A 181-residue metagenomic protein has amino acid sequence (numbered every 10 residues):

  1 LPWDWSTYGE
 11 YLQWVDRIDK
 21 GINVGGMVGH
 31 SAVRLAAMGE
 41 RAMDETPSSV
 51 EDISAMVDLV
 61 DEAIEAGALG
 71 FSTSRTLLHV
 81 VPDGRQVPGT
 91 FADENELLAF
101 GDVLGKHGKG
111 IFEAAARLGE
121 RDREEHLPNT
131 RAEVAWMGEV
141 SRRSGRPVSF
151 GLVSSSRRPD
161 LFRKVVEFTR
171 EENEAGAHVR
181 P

Functional and structural regions predicted by a protein language model:
L1-F71, H107: Divalent-metal coordination cores built from histidine and acidic residues
A66, F71-P181: Active-site core of metal-dependent hydrolases
